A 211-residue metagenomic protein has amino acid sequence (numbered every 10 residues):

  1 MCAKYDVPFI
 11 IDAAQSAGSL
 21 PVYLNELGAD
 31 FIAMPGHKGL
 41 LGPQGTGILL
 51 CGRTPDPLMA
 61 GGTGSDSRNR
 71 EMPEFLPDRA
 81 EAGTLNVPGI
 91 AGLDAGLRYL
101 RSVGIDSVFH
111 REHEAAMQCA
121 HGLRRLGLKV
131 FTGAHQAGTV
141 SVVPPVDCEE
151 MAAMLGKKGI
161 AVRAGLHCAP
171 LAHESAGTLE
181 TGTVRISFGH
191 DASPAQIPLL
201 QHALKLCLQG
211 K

Functional and structural regions predicted by a protein language model:
M1-L27: Catalytic PLP-binding core of fold-type I/II PLP enzymes
L27-F31, G159, E180: Glycine-enriched alpha-helix->loop->beta-strand junction motifs that scaffold or abut catalytic
L27-N69: Active-site PLP attachment segment
T63-R101, E114: PLP-dependent aminotransferase class I/II
P88-G89, L93-Q136, M154: Conserved PLP-dependent catalytic core of the aminotransferase class-I/II
H113, M117, G127-P170, E174-A176: Conserved PLP-binding catalytic core of the aspartate aminotransferase-like
A161, H173-K211: PLP-dependent enzyme catalytic core of the Aspartate aminotransferase-like
